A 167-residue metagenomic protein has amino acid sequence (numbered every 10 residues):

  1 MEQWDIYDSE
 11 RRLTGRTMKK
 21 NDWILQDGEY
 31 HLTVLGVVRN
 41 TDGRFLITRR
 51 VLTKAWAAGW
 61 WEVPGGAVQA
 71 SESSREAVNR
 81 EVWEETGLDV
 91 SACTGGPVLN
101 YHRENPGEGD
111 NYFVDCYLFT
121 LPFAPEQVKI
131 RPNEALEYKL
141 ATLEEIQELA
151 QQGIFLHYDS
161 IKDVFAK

Functional and structural regions predicted by a protein language model:
M1-L35, T41: Acidic, metal-coordinating catalytic segment for phosphate/diphosphate chemistry, firing primarily on the Nudix
T33-G65: A glycine-rich, hydrophobic loop/mini-helix early in the fold
V38, L118-T120, K139-T142: Short, well-ordered beta-strand micro-motif
D42, L52, W83-P125: Active-site segment of metal-dependent pyrophosphate-handling enzymes, primarily the Nudix hydrolase catalytic core
L46-I47, V63-G96: The catalytic Nudix box helix
V128-L156: NUDIX/MutT-family hydrolases
F155-K167: Charged phosphate-binding loop/patch that engages nucleotide di/tri-phosphates or the phosphate backbone of nucleic
